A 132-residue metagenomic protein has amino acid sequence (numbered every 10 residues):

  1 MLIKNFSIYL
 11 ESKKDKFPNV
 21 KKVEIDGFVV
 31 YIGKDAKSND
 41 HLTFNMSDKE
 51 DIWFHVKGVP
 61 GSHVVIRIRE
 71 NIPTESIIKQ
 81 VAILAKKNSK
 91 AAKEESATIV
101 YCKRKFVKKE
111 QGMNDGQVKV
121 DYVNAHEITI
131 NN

Functional and structural regions predicted by a protein language model:
L2-I3, S7-N132: Duplex nucleic acid-engaging cores and interfaces of nucleic-acid transaction enzymes
